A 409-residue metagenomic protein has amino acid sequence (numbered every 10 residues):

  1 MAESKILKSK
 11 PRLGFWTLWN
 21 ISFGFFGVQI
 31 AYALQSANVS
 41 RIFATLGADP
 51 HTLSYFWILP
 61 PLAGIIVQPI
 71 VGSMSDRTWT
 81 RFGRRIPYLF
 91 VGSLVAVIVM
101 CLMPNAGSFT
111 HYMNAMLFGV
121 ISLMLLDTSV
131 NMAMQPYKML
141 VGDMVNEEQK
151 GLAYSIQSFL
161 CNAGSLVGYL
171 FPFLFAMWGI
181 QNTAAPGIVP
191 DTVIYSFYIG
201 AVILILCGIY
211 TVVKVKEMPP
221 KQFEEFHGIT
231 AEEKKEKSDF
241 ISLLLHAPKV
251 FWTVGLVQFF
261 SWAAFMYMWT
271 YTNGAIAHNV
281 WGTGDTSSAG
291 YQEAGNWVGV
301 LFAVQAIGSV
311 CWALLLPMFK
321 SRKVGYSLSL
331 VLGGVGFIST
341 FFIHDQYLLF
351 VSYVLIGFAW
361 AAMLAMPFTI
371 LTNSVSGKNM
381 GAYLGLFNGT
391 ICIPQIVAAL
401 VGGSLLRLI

Functional and structural regions predicted by a protein language model:
M1-F15, Y112-V120, M132-A133, Y137-K138 (+1 more regions): Intracellular loop-helix junctions on the cytosolic face of multi-pass helical membrane proteins
I6-A63, T253, V257, S261-D285: Helix-loop boundary and gating motifs at the non-cytosolic
D49-L59, D191, G282-A306: Loop-to-transmembrane helix entry
P50-H51, E147-Q157, V375-F387: Loop-to-transmembrane helix entry/capping segments in MFS-fold secondary transporters and related SLC/MFSD carriers
L89-M113, L332-H344: C-terminal ends and interior cores of transmembrane alpha-helices in multi-pass membrane transporters/permeases
M132-V145, A362-S376: Intracellular juxtamembrane helix-capping segments at the cytosolic ends of symmetry-related transmembrane helices
K323-M366: C-terminal transmembrane helical hairpin of 12-TM major facilitator-type secondary transporters
K378-R407: A late C-terminal transmembrane helix in Major Facilitator Superfamily
